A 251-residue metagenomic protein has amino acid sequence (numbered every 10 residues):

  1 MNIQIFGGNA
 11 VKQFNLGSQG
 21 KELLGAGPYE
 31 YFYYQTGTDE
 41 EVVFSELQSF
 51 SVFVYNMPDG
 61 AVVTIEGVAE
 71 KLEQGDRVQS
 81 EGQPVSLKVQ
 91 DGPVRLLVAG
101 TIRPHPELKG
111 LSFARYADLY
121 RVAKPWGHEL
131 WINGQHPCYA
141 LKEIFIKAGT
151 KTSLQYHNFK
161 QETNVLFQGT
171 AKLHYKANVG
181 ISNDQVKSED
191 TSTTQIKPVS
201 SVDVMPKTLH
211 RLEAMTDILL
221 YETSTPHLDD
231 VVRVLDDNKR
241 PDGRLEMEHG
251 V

Functional and structural regions predicted by a protein language model:
M1-V43, E70-K142, S153, V186 (+2 more regions): A short, N-terminal "cap"/entry segment at the start of jelly-roll beta-barrel domains of the cupin/DSBH fold
D39-G67, N158-N183: Glycine- and acidic-residue-biased ligand/ion/polar-headgroup-sensing regions
E46, V89, Y156-N158, A214: Non-cytosolic beta-sheet module surface loops
Q48-V52, P93-L96, L141, K160-E162 (+1 more regions): Short, surface-exposed beta-edge/turn micro-motifs
V63-I65, S80, V98, S153-L154 (+2 more regions): Short hydrophobic/aromatic-rich beta-strand segments that constitute the beta-sheet cores of beta-sandwich/beta-barrel
L72-D91, K147, Q195-T216, L220-T225: Conserved metal-binding segment of the jelly-roll/cupin
I146-K151, Q155, F159: A mid-sequence, solvent-exposed acidic-amphipathic segment
